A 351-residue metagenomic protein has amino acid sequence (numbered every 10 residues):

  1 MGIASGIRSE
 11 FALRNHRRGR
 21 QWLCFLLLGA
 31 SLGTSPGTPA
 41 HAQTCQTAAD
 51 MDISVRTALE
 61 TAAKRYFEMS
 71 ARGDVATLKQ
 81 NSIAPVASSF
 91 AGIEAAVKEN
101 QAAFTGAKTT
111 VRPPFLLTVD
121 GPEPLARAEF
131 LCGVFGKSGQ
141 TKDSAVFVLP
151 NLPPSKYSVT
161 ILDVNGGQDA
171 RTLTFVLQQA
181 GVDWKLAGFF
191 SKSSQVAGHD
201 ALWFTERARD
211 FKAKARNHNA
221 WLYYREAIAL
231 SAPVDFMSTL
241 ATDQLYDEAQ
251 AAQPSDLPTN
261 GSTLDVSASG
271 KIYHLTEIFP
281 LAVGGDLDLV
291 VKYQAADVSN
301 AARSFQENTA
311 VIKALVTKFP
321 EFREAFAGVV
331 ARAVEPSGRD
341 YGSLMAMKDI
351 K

Functional and structural regions predicted by a protein language model:
M1-G19: N-terminal secretory signal peptides that target proteins for export/translocation
W22-S35: Bacterial N-terminal signal peptides
A40-R72, G188-W203: Short, low-complexity N-terminal intrinsically disordered segments enriched in polar/charged residues
Q43, L152, K156-H199, P280-R303 (+1 more regions): Short beta-strand edge/turn micro-motifs at domain boundaries
Q46-S54, E60-T61, A76-D143, I228-P258: Short solvent-exposed beta->alpha transition segments
Y66-L78, A208, K214-H218: Short helix-adjacent coil turns
A91, K98-Q168, G198, L257-D297: Surface-exposed, charged secondary-structure patches
S193-Y273: Acidic, serine/threonine- and glycine-rich low-complexity intrinsically disordered segments that serve as flexible
